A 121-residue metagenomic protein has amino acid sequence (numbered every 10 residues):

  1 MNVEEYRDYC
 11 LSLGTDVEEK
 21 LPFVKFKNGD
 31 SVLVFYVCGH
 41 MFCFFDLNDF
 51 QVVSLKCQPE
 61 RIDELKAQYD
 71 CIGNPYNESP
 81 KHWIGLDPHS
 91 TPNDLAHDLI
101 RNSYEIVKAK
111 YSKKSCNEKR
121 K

Functional and structural regions predicted by a protein language model:
M1-K121: Charge-dense, helix-prone N-terminal extensions
